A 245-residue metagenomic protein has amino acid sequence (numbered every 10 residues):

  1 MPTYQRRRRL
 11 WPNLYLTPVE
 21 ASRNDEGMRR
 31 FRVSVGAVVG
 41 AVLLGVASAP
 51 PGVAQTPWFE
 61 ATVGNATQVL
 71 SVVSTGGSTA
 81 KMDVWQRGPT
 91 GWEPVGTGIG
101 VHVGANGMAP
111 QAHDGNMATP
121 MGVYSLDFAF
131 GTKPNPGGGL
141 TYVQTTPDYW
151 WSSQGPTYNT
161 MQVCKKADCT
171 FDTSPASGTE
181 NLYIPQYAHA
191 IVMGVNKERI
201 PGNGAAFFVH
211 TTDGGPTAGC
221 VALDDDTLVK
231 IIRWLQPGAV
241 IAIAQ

Functional and structural regions predicted by a protein language model:
Y4-Q5, Y15: Low-complexity, intrinsically disordered or signal/transmembrane-proximal segments
Y15, E20, N24-A54: Secretory targeting and sorting signals
Q55-T217, L228-V240: Cell wall/extracellular polymer interaction/catalysis modules
C220: Short cysteine clusters
D224: Conserved "landmark" site that anchors the functional core of diverse proteins
A242-Q245: Charge-dense polyanion-binding interfaces
